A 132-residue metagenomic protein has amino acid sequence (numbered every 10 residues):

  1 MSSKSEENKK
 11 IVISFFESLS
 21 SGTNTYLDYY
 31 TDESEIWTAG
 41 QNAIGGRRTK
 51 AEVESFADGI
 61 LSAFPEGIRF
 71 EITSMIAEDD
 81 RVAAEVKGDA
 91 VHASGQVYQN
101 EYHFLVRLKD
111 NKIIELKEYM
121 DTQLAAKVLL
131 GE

Functional and structural regions predicted by a protein language model:
M1-D28, D32, G131-E132: Short, low-complexity N-terminal intrinsically disordered segments enriched in polar/charged residues
L27-E33, D79-D80, L108-I113: Short, solvent-exposed coil/turn segments at beta-strand boundaries
Y30, G88-A90, F104, M120: Short beta-strand segments enriched in hydrophobic/aromatic residues within well-folded beta-rich domains
T31-E78: A solvent-exposed, acidic/Ser-Thr-rich amphipathic alpha-helical stretch
R69-F70, Y98-H103: Short, surface-exposed coil-to-beta transition loops
D79-G88: A short hydrophobic beta-strand element
A90-V97: Short, cysteine-centered beta-strand-loop-beta hairpins and adjacent loop/turn segments enriched in charged/polar
F104-K127: Short beta-strand edge/turn micro-motifs at domain boundaries
